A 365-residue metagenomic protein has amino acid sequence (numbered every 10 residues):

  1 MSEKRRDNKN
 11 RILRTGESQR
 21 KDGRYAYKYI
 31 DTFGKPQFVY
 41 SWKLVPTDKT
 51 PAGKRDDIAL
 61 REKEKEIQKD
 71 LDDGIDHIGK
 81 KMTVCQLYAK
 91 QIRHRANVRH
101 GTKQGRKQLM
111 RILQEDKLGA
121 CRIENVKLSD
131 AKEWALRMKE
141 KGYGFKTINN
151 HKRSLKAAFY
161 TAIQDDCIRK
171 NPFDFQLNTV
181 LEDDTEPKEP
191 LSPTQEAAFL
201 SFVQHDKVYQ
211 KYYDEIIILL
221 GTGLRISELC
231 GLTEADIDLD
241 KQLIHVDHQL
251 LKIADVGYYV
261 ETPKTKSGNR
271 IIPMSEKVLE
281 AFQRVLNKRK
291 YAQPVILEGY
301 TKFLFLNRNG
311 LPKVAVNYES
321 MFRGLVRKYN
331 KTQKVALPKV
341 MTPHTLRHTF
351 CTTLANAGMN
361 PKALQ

Functional and structural regions predicted by a protein language model:
M1-T47, H248-L251: Short, Arg/Lys-rich segments that mark the N-terminal edge of DNA/RNA- and chromatin-recognition modules
R14, F145, S201-Y212, T222 (+4 more regions): Short, basic (Lys/Arg/His-rich) helix/loop patches that form interaction surfaces in the mid-to-C-terminal regions
K35-V39, K43-K54, T83-R111: Short, aromatic/basic-rich helix-turn unit that serves as a nucleic-acid recognition element
D48-K69: A short, charged, amphipathic alpha-helix used as a generic interaction element across diverse proteins
E66-D73, A89-G142, Y160-T161: Basic/aromatic-enriched alpha-helical hairpins
M138, I218-L219, T353-L354: Short alpha-helical segment immediately N-terminal to, or the first helix within, an HTH/HTH-like DNA-binding domain
N149-H151, Q164, I168-L232, D240 (+3 more regions): Basic, Lys/Arg- and aromatic-enriched nucleic-acid-binding interface segment
L232-K290: Conserved tyrosine-mediated DNA breakage-rejoining catalytic core shared by Y-recombinases
